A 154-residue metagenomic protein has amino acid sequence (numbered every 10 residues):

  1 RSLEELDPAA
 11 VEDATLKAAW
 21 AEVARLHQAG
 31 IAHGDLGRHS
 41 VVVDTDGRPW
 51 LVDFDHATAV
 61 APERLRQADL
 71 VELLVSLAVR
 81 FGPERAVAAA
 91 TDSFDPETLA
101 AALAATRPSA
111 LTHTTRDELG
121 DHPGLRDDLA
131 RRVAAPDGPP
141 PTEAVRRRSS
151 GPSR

Functional and structural regions predicted by a protein language model:
R1, T58-A59, R154: A broadly structural signal marking compact, well-ordered functional cores that mediate small-ligand/cofactor/substrate
R1-L16: Conserved structural core of kinase catalytic domains
V23-L26: Conserved hydrophobic alpha-helix
Q28-R38, V43: Catalytic-loop of the protein kinase fold
D44, W50-R116, L125: C-lobe/activation-segment region of protein kinase-like
A102-R154: Regulatory N- and C-terminal appendages and interdomain linkers associated with kinase/kinase-like NTP transferase
